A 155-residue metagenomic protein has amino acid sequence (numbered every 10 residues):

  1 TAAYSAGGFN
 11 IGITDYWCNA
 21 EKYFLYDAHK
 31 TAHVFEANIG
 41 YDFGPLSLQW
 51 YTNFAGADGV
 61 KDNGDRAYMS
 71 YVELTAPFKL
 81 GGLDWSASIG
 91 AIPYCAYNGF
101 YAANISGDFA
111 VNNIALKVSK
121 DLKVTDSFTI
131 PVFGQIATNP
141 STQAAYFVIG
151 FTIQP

Functional and structural regions predicted by a protein language model:
T1-E73, N98-F109, V148: Outer-membrane pore/translocation modules
S5-G8, P45, P77-A87, S119-V132: Short loop/turn motifs that connect adjacent beta-strands in outer-membrane beta-barrel proteins
T14-C18, Y51-A55, G90-Y94, Q135-N139 (+1 more regions): Outer-membrane beta-barrel pore domains and translocons
K22, K30, K61, K79 (+1 more regions): Context-gated lysine
S86-S88, I92-S119, K123: A C-terminal functional module that forms or caps the active site or interfaces directly with catalytic machinery
C95-N98, T125-S127, P140-A145: Short active-site-adjacent structural elements
L116, Q143-P155: Outer-membrane beta-barrel "beta-signal"
